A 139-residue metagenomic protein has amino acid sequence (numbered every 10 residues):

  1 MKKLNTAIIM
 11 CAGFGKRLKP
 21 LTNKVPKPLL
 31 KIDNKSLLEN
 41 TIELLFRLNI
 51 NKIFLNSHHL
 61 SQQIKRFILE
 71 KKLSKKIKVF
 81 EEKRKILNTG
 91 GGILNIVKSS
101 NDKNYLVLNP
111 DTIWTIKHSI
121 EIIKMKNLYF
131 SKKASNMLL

Functional and structural regions predicted by a protein language model:
M1-T22, L29: N-proximal low-complexity "stem/linker" segments adjacent to membrane-targeting elements
K2-I9, K31, K35-N109, T115-H118: Conserved N-terminal catalytic core of the sugar/cofactor nucleotidyltransferase
P20-L21, E70-K71, V97-K98, K126-Y129: Short secondary-structure boundary/capping segments
N23-L29, E82, I123-M125: Short glycine-enriched, charge-decorated loop/helix-capping segments at active-site entrances that position
K24, D102-K103, K132: Structured helix-beta-strand junction loops
I116-L139: Conserved donor-nucleotide/metal-binding helix-loop-beta segment in metal-dependent transferases, i.e., the alpha-helix
